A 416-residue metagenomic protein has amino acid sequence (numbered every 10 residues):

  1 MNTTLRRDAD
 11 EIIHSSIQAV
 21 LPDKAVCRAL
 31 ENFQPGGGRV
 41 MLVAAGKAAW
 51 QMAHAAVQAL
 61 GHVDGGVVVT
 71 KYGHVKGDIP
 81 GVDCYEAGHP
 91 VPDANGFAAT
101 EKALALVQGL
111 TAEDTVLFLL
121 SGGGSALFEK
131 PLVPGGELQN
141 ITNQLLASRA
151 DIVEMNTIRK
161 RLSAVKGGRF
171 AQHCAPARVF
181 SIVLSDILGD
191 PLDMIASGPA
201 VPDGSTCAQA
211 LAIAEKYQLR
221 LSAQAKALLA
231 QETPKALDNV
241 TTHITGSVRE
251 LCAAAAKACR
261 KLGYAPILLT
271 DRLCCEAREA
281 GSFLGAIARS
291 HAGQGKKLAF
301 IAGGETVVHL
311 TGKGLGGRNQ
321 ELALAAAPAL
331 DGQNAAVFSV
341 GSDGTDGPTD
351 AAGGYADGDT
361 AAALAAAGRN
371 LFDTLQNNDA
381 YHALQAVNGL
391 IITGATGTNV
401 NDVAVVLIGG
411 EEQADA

Functional and structural regions predicted by a protein language model:
M1-V43, Q51-M52: An N-terminal, well-structured beta->alpha segment
A55-G65, I79-C84, L104, Q108 (+5 more regions): A glycine- and small-aliphatic-rich helix-loop capping segment at beta-alpha/alpha-beta transitions that lines
V68, Y72, P80-D83, F128-I182: Glycine/threonine-rich beta-strand-loop-alpha-helix active-site module that forms ligand/phosphate-binding
T70-A112, E154, I158-R159: Glycine-rich oxoanion-binding loops at beta->alpha junctions
P134-I152, D203-Q218, G312-F338: Gly/Ser/Thr-rich active-site loops/lids in small-molecule metabolic enzymes that frequently grip phosphoryl groups
I152-L219: A glycine/threonine-rich phosphate-anchoring loop and its flanking beta-alpha core in nucleotide/phosphate-binding
R159, A177-F180, P202-F283, I287: Accessory alpha-helical/coil subdomains and C-terminal extensions that flank or cap enzyme catalytic cores
L324-A416: Internal helix-turn-beta structural module
